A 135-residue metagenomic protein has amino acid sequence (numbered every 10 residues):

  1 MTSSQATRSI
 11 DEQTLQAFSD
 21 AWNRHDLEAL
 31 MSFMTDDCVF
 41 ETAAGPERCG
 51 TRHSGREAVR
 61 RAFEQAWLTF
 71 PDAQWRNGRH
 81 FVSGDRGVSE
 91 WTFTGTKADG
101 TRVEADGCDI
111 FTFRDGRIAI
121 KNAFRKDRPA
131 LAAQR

Functional and structural regions predicted by a protein language model:
M1-D36, R135: Short, low-complexity N-terminal intrinsically disordered segments enriched in polar/charged residues
T2-I10, R60-R135: A beta-strand edge to alpha-helix "cap/lid" segment located at domain peripheries
T14-R24, E47-G50, Q65-W67, E90: Short, mixed-charge, low-aromatic patches
R24, E28, H53, A58 (+2 more regions): Short, flexible micro-motifs
A29-R79, S83-G84: A solvent-exposed, acidic/Ser-Thr-rich amphipathic alpha-helical stretch
